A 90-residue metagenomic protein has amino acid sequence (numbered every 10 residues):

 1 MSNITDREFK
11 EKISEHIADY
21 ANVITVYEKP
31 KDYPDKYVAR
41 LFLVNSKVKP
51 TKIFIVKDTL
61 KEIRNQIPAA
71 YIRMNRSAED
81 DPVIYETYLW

Functional and structural regions predicted by a protein language model:
M1-E86, W90: Catalytic phosphate/metal-binding cores of nucleic-acid and nucleotide-processing enzymes, i.e., regions that mediate
